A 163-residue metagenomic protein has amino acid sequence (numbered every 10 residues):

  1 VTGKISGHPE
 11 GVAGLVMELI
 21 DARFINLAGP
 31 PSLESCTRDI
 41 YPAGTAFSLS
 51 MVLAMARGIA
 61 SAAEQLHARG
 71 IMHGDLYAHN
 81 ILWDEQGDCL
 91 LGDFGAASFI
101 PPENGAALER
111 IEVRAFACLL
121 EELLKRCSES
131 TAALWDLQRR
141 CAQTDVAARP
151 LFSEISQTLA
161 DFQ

Functional and structural regions predicted by a protein language model:
V1-F47: Conserved structural core of kinase catalytic domains
M55-A56: Activation segment signature within eukaryotic-like protein kinase domains
A63, H67-D84: Catalytic-loop of the protein kinase fold
L90, F94-R140: C-lobe/activation-segment region of protein kinase-like
T144-A148, E154-Q163: Terminal C-lobe "cap" of eukaryotic-type protein kinase domains
